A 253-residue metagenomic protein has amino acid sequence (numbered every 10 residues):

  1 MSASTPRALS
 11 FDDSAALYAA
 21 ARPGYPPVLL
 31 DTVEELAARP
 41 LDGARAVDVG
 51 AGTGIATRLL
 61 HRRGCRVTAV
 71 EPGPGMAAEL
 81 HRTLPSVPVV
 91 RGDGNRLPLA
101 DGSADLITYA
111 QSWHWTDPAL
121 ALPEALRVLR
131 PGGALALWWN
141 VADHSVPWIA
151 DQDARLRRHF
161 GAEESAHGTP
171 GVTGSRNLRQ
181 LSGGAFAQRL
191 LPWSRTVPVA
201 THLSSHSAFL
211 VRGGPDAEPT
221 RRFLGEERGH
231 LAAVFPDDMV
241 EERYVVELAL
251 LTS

Functional and structural regions predicted by a protein language model:
M1-D42: Conserved class I S-adenosyl-L-methionine
R45-V47, T53-R96: Class I SAM-dependent methyltransferase SAM/SAH-binding core
N95-I107: A short acidic, Gly/Pro-enriched loop at the edge of an enzyme's catalytic core that lines a small-molecule cofactor
Q111: Short catalytic micro-motifs in class I SAM-dependent methyltransferases
T116-E124: A short, conserved alpha-helix within the catalytic core of class I
P123-R195: Conserved catalytic/acceptor-binding region of the Class I
G174-S253: Conserved Class I S-adenosyl-L-methionine
